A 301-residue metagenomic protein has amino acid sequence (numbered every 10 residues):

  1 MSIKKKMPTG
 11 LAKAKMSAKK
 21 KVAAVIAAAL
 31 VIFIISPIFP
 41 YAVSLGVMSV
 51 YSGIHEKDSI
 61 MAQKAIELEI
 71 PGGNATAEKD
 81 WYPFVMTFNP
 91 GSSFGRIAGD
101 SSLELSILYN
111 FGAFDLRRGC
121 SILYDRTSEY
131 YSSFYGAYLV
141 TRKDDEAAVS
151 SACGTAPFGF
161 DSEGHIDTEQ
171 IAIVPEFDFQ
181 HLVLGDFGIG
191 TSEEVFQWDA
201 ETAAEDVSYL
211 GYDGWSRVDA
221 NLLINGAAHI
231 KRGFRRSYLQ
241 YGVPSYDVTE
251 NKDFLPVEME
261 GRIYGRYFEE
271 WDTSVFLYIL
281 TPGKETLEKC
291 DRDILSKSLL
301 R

Functional and structural regions predicted by a protein language model:
M1-S2, E250: Intrinsic structural disorder
S2-S128, W271-R301: N-terminal targeting sequences that direct proteins away from the cytosol to non-cytosolic compartments
A42, S52, D125, Y131-S132 (+4 more regions): Compositionally biased, intrinsically disordered low-complexity regions enriched in proline and serine
E67, G73-E78, A200-Y209, R266-F268: Short, exposed beta-strand/loop patches in secreted or surface proteins that constitute
N74-T76, Y130-E146, T155, V218 (+2 more regions): Generic low-polarity alpha-helical segments
S92-I189: A short acidic-to-branched-hydrophobic micro-motif
A148-Y264: Signature of long, low-cysteine stretches enriched in small and polar/charged residues
E258-F276: Extended hydrophobic
